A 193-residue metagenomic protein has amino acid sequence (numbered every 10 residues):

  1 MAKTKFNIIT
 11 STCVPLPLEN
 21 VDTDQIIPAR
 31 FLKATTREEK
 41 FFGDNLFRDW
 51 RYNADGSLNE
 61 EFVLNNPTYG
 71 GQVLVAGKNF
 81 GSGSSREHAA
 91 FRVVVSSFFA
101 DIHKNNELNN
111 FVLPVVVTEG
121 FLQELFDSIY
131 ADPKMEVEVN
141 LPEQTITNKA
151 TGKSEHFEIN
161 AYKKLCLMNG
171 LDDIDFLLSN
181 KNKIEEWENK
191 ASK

Functional and structural regions predicted by a protein language model:
M1-T36, K40, G170-D172, F176-K193: N-terminal, positively charged, Ser/Thr/Ala/Gly-biased leader segments that form transit/presequence-like amphipathic
C13-L16, I26, L46, L74 (+4 more regions): Generic structural hydrophobic/aromatic packing signal, biased to beta-strands
N20-V21, F80-G81, Y162: Short, glycine-/Ser/Thr-/acidic-enriched flexible segments
I27, N106-N109, A150-G152: Short acidic, glycine/serine/threonine-rich loops at helix termini
K33-E136, L141-P142: Feature captures the catalytic cores and cofactor-binding loops of soluble hydro-lyases/lyases that act on carboxylate
V112-K193: Acidic, glycine-rich flexible loop/linker segments
